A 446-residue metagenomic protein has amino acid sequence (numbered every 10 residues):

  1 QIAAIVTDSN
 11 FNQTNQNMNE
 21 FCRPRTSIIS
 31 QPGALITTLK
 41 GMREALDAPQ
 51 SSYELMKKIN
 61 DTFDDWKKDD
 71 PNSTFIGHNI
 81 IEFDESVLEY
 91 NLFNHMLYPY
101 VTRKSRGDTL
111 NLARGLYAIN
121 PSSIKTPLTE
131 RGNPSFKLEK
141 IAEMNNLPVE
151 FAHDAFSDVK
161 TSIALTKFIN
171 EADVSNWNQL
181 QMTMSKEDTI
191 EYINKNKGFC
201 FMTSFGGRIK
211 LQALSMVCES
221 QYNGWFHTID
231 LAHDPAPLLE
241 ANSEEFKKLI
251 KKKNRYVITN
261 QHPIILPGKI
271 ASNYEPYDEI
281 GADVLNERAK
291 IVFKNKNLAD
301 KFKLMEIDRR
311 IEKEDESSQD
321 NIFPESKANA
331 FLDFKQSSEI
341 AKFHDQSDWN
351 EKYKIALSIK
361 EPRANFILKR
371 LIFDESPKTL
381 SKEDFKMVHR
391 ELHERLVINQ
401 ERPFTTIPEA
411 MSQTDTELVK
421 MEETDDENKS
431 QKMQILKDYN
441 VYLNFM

Functional and structural regions predicted by a protein language model:
Q1-F93, N145, A241-F366, R370 (+5 more regions): Conserved non-catalytic scaffold segment of RNase H-like nuclease domains
C22-T38, M42-L46, G107-V159: Active-site-proximal helix-loop-helix substrate-binding element of RNase H-like nuclease domains
T74-F83, V87, S122-E187: Acidic, Mg2+-coordinating catalytic module of metal-dependent nucleases/exonucleases that use a two-metal-ion mechanism
I80-F83, L112, H233-D234: Short, solvent-exposed loop/turn segments at secondary-structure junctions
S86, S122, A172-Q179, G198 (+3 more regions): Intrinsically disordered or highly flexible coil/loop and linker segments, enriched in small and charged/polar residues
L92-R103: A short alpha->loop->secondary-structure connector
M182-I258, P263: Acidic catalytic cores of enzymes that act on phosphate-bearing nucleotides/polynucleotides
K382-D384, E394-L396, Q400-E401: ATP-binding/phosphotransfer module of carbohydrate and carboxylate kinases, centering on a glycine-rich
